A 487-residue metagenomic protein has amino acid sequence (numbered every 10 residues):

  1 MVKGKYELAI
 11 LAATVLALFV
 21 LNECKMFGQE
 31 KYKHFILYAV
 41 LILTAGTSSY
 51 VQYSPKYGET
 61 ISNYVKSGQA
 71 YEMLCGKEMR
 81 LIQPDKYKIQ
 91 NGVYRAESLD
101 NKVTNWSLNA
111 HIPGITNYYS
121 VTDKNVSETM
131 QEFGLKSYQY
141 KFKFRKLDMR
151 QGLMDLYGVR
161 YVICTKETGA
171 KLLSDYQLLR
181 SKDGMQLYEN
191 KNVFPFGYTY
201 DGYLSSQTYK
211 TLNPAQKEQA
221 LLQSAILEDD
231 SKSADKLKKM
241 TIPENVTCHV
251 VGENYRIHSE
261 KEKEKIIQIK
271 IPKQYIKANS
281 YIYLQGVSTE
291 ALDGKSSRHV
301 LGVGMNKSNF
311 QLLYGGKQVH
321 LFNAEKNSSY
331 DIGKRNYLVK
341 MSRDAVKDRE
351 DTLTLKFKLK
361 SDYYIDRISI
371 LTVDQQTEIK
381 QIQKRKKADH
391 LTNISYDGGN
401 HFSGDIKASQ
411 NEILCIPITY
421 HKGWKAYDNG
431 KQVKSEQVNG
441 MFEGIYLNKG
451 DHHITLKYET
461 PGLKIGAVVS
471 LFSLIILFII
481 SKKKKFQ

Functional and structural regions predicted by a protein language model:
M1-N254, E262-I266, G302-Y314, R335-Y364 (+1 more regions): Conserved luminal/periplasmic juxtamembrane motif of membrane-embedded glycan-processing enzymes
E244-Q487: Active-site-proximal, structured, solvent-exposed surfaces of multi-pass membrane proteins that position macromolecular
